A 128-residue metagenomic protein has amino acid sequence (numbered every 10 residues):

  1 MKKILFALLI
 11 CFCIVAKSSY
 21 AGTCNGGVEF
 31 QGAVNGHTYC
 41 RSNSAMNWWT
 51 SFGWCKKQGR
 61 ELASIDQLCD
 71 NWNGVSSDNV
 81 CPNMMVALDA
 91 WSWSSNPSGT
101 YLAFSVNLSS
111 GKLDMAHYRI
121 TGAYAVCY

Functional and structural regions predicted by a protein language model:
I4-C13: Sec-dependent N-terminal signal peptides
L5-F6, Y20, D70: Intrinsically disordered, low-complexity segments enriched in glycine/proline and serine/threonine
C13-V15, G26, S42, K57 (+2 more regions): Residue-level detector of bioactive/disordered segments in secreted/extracellular proteins and virion assembly
V15-A21: Sec/Tat signal peptide C-region and signal peptidase I cleavage site
A21-E61, T100-L102: Extracellular adhesion/carbohydrate-recognition regions
W49-G59, I65-R119, V126-Y128: An exposed tryptophan-centered "aromatic clamp" motif
